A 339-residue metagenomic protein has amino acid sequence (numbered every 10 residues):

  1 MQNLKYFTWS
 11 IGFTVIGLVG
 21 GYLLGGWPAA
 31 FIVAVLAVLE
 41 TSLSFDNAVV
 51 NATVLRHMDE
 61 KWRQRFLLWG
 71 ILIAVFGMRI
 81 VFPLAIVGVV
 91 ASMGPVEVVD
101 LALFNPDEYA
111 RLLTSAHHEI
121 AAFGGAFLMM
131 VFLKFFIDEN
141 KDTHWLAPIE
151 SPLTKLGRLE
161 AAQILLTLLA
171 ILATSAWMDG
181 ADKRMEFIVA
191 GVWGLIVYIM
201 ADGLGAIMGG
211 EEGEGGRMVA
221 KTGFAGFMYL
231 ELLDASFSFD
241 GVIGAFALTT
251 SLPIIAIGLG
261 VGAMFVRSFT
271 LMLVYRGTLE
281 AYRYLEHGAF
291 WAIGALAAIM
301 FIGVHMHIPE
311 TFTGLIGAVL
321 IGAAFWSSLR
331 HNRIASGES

Functional and structural regions predicted by a protein language model:
M1-S339: Multi-pass alpha-helical transmembrane bundle typical of ion/small-solute transporters and intramembrane aspartyl
